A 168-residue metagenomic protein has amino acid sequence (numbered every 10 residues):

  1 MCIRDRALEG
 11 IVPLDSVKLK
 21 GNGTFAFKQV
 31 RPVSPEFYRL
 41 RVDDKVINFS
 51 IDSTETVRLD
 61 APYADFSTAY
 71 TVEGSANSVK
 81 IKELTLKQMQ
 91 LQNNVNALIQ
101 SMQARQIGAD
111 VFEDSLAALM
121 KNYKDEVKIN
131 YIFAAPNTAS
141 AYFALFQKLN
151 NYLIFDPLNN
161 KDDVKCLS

Functional and structural regions predicted by a protein language model:
M1-R6, L167-S168: Short, compositionally biased segments
R4-A134: A non-transmembrane, solvent-exposed segment enriched in polar/low-complexity residues
K128-I132, L145-F146, S168: Amphipathic alpha-helical segments within well-ordered protein domains
I132, P136, L158-N159: Structural signature of alpha-solenoid helical repeat scaffolds
P136-Y152: Amphipathic alpha-helical repeat scaffolds of TPR domains
N151-N160: Extended alpha-helical scaffolding segments
N159-S168: Alpha-helical repeat scaffolds
